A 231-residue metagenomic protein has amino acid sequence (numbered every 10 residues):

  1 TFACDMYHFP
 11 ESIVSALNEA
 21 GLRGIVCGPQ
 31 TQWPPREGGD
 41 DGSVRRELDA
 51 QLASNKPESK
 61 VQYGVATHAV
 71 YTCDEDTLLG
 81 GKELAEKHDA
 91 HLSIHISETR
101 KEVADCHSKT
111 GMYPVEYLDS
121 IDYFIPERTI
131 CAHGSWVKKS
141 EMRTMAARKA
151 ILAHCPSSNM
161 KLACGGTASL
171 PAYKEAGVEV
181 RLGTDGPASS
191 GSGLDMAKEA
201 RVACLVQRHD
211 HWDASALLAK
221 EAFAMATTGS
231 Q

Functional and structural regions predicted by a protein language model:
T1, T67, E127-R128, I151-S158: Short, basic, glycine/proline-bearing loop/turn elements
A3, L17, V65, H95 (+7 more regions): Divalent metal-coordination and catalytic microenvironments
Y7-W136, S140: Metal-coordinating catalytic core of metallo-dependent amide/deamination hydrolases
C27-W33, E98, P156-M160, D185-A188: Short, acidic/turn-prone active-site loops that include or flank metal/cofactor- and phosphate-binding residues
P34-G38, K161-T167, G191-G193: Short, charged, surface-exposed secondary-structure boundary motifs
S120-P126, L170-Q231: His/Asp/Glu-enriched, well-ordered alpha-helical/loop segment that forms or immediately abuts the divalent-metal
K138-S140, T144-D185: A conserved active-site cap/scaffold subdomain adjacent to cofactor or substrate pockets
